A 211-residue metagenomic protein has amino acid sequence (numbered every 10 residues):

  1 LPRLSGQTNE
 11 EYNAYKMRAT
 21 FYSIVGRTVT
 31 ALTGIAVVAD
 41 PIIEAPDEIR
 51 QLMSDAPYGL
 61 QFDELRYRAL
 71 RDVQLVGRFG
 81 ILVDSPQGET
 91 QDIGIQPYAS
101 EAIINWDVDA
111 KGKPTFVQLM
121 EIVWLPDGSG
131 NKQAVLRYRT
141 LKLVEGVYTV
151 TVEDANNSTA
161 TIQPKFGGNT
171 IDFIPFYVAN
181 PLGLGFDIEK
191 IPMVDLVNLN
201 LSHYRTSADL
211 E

Functional and structural regions predicted by a protein language model:
L1-I95: Extended, helix-rich architectural segments
S5, T20, V29, A134 (+2 more regions): Small/flexible residues
F21-I24, L32-T33, Y148-V150, N200 (+1 more regions): Generic low-polarity alpha-helical segments
Y67-I162: Extended, Lys/Arg-enriched charged tracts that mediate electrostatic binding to polyanionic substrates
A160-E211: Extended, charged amphipathic alpha-helical segments
